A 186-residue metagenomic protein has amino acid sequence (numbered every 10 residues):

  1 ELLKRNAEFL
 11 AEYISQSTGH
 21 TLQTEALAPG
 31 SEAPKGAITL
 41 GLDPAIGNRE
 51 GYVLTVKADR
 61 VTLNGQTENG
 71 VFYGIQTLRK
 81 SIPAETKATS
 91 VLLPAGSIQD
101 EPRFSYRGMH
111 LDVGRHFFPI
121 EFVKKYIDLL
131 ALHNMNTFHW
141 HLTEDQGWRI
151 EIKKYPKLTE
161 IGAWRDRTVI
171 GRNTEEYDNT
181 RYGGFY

Functional and structural regions predicted by a protein language model:
E1-Y106: Contiguous, structured surface segment used for ligand recognition
Y13, S81, Y126-L129, H133 (+1 more regions): Generic, well-ordered alpha-helical scaffold segments in large soluble proteins
R60, I127-D128, Y182: Mature, folded catalytic cores of secreted/periplasmic enzymes
N64-G65, R107-I120, T174-Y186: The substrate-binding groove and active-site-proximal loops of carbohydrate-active enzymes, especially glycoside
I98, Y106-L111, L142, G147 (+1 more regions): Long, contiguous hydrophobic alpha-helical segments, chiefly transmembrane helices and signal peptides
P102, Q146-Y186: Aromatic- and acidic-residue-enriched carbohydrate-binding clefts of CAZyme catalytic domains
R107, I127-D128, H139-H141, T159 (+1 more regions): Catalytic alpha/beta active-site cores
D112-D145, R149-I152: A conserved hydrophobic secondary-structure block that centers on an alpha-helix together with its immediately flanking
